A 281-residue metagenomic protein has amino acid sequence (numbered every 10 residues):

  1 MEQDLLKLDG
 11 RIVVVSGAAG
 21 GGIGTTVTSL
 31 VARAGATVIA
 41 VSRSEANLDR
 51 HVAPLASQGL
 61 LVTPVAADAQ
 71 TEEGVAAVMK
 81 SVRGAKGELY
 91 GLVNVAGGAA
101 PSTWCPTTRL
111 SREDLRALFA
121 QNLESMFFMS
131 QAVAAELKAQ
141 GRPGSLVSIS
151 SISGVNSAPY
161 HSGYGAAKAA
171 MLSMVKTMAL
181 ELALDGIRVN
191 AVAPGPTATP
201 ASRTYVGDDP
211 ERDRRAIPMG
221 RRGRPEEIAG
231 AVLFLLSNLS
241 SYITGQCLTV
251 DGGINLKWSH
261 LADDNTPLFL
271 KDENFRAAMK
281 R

Functional and structural regions predicted by a protein language model:
E2-D4, G22, L233, T244-R281: Short C-terminal tail/terminal secondary-structure segment of NAD(P)H-dependent dehydrogenase/reductase domains
L6-I39: Canonical Rossmann dinucleotide-binding motif of NAD(H)/NADP(H)-dependent dehydrogenases/reductases, specifically
S16, S130, A167, V175: Active-site helix of classical SDR
A76, G98-R116, Y160-G163, R203-G207 (+1 more regions): Conserved mid-core segment of classical short-chain dehydrogenase/reductases
Y90, T108-F127, V147, M171 (+1 more regions): Catalytic Tyr-X3-Lys loop
A135, L180-L184, S241: Alpha-helical segment proximal to the catalytic Tyr-Lys
S151: Residue(s) in the substrate-gating loop at a strand-loop-helix junction that position the organic substrate next
A191, E211-I243, V250-G252, A277-R281: C-terminal helical subdomain
